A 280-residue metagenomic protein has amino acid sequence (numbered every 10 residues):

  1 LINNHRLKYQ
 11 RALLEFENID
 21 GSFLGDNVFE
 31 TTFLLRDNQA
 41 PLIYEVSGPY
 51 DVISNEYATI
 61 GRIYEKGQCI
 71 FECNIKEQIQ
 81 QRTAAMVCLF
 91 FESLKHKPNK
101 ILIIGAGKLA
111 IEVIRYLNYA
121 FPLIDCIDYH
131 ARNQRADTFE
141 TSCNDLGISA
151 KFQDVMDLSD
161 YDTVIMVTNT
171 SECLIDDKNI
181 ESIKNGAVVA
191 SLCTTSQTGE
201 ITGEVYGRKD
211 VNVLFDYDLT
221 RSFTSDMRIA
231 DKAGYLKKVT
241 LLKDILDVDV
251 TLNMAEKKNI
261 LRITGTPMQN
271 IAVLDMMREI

Functional and structural regions predicted by a protein language model:
L1-Q80, C88, M268-I271, R278-E279: N-terminal ligand-binding/catalytic initiation module
V87, P98-N118, H130-N133: Glycine-rich adenosine-cofactor-binding loop
L94-K100, L123, K184-N185: Short helix-loop-beta connector
A120-S142: NAD(P)-binding Rossmann-fold cofactor-contacting core
I148-Y161, D177-I180: Short acidic low-complexity segments
T168-T170, C193-T194: Short glycine-/small-residue-rich Rossmann-like dinucleotide-binding loops
S171-V188: Rossmann-fold NAD(P) dinucleotide-binding segment
T195, E200-I280: Adenosine-phosphate binding glycine-rich loop
